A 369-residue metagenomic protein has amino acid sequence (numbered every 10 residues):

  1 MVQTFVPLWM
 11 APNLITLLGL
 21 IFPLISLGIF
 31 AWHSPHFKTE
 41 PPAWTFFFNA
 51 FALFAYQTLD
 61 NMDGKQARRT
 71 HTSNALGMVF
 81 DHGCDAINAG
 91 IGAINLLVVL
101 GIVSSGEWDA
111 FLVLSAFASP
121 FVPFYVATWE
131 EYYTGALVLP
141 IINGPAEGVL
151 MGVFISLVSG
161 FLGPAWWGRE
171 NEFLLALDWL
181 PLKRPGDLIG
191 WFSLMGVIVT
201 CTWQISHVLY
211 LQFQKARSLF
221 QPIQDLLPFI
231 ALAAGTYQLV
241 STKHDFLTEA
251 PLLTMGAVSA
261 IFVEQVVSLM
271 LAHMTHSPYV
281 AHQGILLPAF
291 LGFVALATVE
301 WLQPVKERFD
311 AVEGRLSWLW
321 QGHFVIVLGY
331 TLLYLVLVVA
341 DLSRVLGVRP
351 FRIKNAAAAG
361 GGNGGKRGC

Functional and structural regions predicted by a protein language model:
M1-W9, P120-C369: C-terminal membrane-associated helical module and adjoining short loops/tails
L8-L17: Membrane-interface helix starts
A11, D60, D81: Residue-level signature of catalytic and energy-coupling elements of molecular machines, predominantly ATP/GTP-dependent
N13, W32-T39, M62-R69, G90-I94 (+3 more regions): Short, flexible/disordered secondary-structure transition segments
G19-M78, A93-L96, L112-P123, I189 (+1 more regions): Membrane-embedded alpha-helical segments that form the functional core of polytopic membrane enzymes, especially those
F22-K38, L97-G101, L157-G163, V294-P304: Juxtamembrane "helix exit" motif at the C-terminal ends of alpha-helical transmembrane segments in multi-pass membrane
Q66-P145, V153: Histidine/cysteine- and/or acidic
